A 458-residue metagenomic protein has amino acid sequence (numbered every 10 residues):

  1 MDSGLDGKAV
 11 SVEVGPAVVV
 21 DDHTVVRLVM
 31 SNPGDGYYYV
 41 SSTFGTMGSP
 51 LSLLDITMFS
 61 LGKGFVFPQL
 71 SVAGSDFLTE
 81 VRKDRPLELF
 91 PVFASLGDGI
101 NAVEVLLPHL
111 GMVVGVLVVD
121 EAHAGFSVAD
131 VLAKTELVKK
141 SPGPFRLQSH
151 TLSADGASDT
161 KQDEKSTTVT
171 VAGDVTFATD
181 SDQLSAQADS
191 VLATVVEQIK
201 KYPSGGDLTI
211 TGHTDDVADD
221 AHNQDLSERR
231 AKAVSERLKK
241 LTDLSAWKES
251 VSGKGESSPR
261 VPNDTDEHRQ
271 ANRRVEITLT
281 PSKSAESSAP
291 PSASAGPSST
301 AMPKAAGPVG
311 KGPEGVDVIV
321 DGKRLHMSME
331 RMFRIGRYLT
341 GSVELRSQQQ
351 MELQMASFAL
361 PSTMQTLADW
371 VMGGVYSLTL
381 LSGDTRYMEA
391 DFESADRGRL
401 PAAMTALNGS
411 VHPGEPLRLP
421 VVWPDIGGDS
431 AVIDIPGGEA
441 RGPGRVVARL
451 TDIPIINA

Functional and structural regions predicted by a protein language model:
M1-L5, T79-L147, P262-N263, P281-S284 (+2 more regions): Surface-exposed edge beta-strand/loop patches
M1-V20, K304-I335: Low-complexity, acidic Ser/Thr/Pro/Gly-rich terminal tails and inter-domain linkers that flank the onset of structured
G15, F77-T79, V175-S185, D216-D225 (+1 more regions): Second-shell loop/turn segments in exported
V18, P33-R82, T194-Q198, Q348-H412: The feature marks short-to-medium sequence segments in extracytoplasmic or secretory-pathway proteins
H23-N32, L339-S347: Short, well-ordered beta-strand segments enriched in hydrophobic/aromatic residues
S153-S166, T176-T211, S235, K239-K240 (+1 more regions): Periplasmic peptidoglycan-binding/anchoring modules of Gram-negative envelope and division proteins
H213-P291, S298: Periplasmic OmpA-like peptidoglycan-binding domain that tethers envelope proteins to the cell wall
D321-M327, R331-A359: Non-catalytic interaction/regulatory modules that flank or connect domains
